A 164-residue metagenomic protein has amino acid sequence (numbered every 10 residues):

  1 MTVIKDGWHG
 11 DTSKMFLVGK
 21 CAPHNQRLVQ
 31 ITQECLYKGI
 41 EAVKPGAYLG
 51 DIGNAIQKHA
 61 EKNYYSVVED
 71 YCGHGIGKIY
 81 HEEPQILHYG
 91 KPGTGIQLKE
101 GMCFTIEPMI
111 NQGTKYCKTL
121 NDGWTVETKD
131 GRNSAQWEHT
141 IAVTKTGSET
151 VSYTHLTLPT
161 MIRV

Functional and structural regions predicted by a protein language model:
M1-I40, C103-E127, A135-K145: Short, acidic (Asp/Glu-rich) active-site segment that either coordinates a divalent metal cofactor
H9, H74, H81, H139 (+1 more regions): Histidine-centered active-site/metal-ligand motif
V43-P84, I96-M102, Q112-C117, K145-T146: Active-site cores enriched in adjacent His and Asp/Glu residues with nearby glycine-rich loops that coordinate divalent
Y89-G93: Short alpha-helix capping/helix-loop boundary micro-motifs
R132: Metal-cofactor-dependent catalytic cores
T146-Y153: Short, well-ordered strand-loop elements centered on a beta-strand within folded domains, enriched for acidic residues
Y153-T160: Conserved small/polar residues in nucleotide/adenosyl-binding loops
